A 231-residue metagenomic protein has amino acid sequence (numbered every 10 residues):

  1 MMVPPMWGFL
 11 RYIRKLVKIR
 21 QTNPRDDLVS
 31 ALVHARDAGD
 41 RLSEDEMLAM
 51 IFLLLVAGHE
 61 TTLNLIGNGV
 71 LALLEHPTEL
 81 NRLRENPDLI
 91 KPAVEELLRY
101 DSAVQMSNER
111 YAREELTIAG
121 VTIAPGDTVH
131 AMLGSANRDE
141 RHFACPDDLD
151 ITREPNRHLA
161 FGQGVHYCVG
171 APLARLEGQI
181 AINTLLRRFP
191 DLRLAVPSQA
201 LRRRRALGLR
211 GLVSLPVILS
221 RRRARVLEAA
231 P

Functional and structural regions predicted by a protein language model:
M1-P231: Cytochrome P450
